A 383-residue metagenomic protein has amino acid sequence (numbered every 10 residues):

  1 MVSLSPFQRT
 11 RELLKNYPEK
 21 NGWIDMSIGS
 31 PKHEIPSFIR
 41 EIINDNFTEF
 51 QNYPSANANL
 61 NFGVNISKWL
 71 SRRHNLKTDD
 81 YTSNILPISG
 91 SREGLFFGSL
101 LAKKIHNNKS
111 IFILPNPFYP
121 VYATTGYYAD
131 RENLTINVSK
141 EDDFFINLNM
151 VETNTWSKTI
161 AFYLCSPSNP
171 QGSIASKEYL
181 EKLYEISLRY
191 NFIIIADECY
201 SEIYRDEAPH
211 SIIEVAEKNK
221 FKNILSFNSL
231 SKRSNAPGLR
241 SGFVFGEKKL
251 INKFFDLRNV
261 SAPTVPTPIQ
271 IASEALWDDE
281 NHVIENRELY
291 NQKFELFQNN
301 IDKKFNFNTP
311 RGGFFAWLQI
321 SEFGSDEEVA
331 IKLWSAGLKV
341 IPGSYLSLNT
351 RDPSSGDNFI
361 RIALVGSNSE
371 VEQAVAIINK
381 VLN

Functional and structural regions predicted by a protein language model:
M1-E93, F97, L276-W277, L382-N383: N-terminal small-domain helix-loop-helix segment of the aminotransferase-like
T10, M26, I43, I66 (+14 more regions): Generic structural signal for small/hydrophobic residues in well-ordered secondary structure, especially within
F50-I186, E202-I203, E207-N219: Conserved core of the PLP fold type I
S71, L76, N219, S335-A336 (+1 more regions): PLP-dependent enzyme catalytic core of the Aspartate aminotransferase-like
A129, R189-Y190, A336: Helix C-cap/helix->beta junction micro-motif
E214-N291, E295: Conserved core segment of the aminotransferase class I/II
Q270, E274, L289-Q298, F307-Q319 (+1 more regions): Conserved glycine-rich beta-strand-loop-beta hairpin in the small C-terminal domain of fold type I
G324-V329, S369-Q373: Short, conserved charged micro-motifs
